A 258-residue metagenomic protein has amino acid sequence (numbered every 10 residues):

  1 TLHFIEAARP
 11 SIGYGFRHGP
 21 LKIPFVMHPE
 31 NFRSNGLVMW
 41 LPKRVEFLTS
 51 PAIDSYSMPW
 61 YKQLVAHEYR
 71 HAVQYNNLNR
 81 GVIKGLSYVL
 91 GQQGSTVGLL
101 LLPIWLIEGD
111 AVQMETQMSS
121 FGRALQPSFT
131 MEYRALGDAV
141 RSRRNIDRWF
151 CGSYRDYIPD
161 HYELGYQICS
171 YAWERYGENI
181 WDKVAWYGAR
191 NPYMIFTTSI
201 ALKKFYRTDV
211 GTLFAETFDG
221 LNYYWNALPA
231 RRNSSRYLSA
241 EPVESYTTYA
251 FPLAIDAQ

Functional and structural regions predicted by a protein language model:
T1-V97: Juxtacatalytic substrate-recognition/specificity segment
H3, E163, Y246: Conserved phosphate-coordination/catalytic loops
P24-V26, I180-V184: Extended, well-ordered alpha-helical scaffold segments
P59-L64, A72, L78-S170, E174-R175 (+3 more regions): Acidic/His/Gly-enriched intrinsically disordered linker/tail segments that often contain short helix/coil "MoRF-like"
S239-Q258: Beta-strand-rich domains and repeat architectures in extracellular enzymes and scaffolds, especially beta-propellers
